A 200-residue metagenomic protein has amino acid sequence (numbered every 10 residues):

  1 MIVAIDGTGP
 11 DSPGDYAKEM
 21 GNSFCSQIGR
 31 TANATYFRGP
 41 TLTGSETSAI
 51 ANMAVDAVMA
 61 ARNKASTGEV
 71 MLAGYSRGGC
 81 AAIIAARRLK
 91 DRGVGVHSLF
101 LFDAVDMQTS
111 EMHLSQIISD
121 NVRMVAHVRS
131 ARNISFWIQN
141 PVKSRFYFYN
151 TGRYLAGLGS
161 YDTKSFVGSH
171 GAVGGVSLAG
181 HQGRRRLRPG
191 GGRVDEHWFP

Functional and structural regions predicted by a protein language model:
M1-V3, N33-R38, F100, M124-V128 (+1 more regions): Hydrophobic/aromatic beta-strand patches that form the interior of the parallel beta-sheet core in alpha/beta enzyme
M1-V70: Active-site catalytic motif of lipid deacylating hydrolases and related acyltransferases
S23, D56, A81-I84, R185 (+1 more regions): Extracytoplasmic/secreted proteins, especially bacterial periplasmic and envelope-associated proteins
Y36, D120, S130-P200: C-terminal catalytic-base region of ester-bond hydrolases, centering on the histidine of the charge-relay
A51-R145: Serine-dependent carboxylesterase/thioesterase catalytic core of lipase-like alpha/beta-hydrolase/SGNH enzymes
